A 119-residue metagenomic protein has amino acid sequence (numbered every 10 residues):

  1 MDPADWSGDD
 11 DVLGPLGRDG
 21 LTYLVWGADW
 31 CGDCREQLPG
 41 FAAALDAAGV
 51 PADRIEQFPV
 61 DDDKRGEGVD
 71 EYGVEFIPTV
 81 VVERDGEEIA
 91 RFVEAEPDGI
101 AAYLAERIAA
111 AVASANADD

Functional and structural regions predicted by a protein language model:
M1-L21: N-terminal leader/targeting and pre-domain segments
D5-S7, A48, E67: A charge-rich, low-complexity, intrinsically flexible signal that marks solvent-exposed coils, linkers, repeats
D19-D29: Short active-site neighborhood of thiol/selenol oxidoreductases, capturing the structured segment around
W26-A28, A52-R65: Thiol-based oxidoreductase modules, predominantly thioredoxin-like and allied folds used for disulfide exchange
C31-C34, V80: The canonical Cys-X-X-Cys-His
R35-V50: Typically the conserved alpha-helix immediately C-terminal to a functionally engaged Cys/Sec in thioredoxin-like
G66-I77: Structural alpha/beta surface segment adjacent to cysteine/selenocysteine redox centers across thiol/disulfide enzymes
F76, V81-D119: Non-catalytic, surface beta->alpha helical segment in thiol-disulfide oxidoreductase systems
